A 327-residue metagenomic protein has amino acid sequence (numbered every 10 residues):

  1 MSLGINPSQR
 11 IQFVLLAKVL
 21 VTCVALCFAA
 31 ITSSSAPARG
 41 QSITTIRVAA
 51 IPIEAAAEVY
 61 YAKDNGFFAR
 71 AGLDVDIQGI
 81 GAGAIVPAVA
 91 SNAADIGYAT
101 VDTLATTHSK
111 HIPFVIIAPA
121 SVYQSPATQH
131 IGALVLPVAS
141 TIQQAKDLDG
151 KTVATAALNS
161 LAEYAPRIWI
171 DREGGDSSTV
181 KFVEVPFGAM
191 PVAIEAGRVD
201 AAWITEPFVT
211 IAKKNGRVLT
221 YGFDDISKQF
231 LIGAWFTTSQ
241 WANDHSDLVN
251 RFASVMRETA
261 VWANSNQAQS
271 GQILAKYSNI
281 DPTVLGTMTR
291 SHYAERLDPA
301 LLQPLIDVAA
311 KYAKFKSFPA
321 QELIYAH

Functional and structural regions predicted by a protein language model:
M1-L15: N-terminal secretory signal peptides that target proteins for export/translocation
A17-T32: Bacterial N-terminal signal peptides
A30-G40: Signal peptide processing junction and immediate N-terminal pro/mature segment of secreted/exported proteins
G40-E173, E184, D200, V218 (+1 more regions): Short, glycine-/small- and polar/acidic-enriched structural segments that line small-molecule recognition paths
D102, F182-V183, G188-I273: Pocket-lining segment of extracytoplasmic ligand-binding domains
V138-K146, G175-D176, Q240-V249: Short helix-loop capping/hinge motifs at secondary-structure junctions, enriched in acidic/polar residues
A242-K314: Secondary-structure end/capping motifs
A309-H327: Conserved C-terminal helix/tail region of periplasmic/extracytoplasmic solute-binding proteins
